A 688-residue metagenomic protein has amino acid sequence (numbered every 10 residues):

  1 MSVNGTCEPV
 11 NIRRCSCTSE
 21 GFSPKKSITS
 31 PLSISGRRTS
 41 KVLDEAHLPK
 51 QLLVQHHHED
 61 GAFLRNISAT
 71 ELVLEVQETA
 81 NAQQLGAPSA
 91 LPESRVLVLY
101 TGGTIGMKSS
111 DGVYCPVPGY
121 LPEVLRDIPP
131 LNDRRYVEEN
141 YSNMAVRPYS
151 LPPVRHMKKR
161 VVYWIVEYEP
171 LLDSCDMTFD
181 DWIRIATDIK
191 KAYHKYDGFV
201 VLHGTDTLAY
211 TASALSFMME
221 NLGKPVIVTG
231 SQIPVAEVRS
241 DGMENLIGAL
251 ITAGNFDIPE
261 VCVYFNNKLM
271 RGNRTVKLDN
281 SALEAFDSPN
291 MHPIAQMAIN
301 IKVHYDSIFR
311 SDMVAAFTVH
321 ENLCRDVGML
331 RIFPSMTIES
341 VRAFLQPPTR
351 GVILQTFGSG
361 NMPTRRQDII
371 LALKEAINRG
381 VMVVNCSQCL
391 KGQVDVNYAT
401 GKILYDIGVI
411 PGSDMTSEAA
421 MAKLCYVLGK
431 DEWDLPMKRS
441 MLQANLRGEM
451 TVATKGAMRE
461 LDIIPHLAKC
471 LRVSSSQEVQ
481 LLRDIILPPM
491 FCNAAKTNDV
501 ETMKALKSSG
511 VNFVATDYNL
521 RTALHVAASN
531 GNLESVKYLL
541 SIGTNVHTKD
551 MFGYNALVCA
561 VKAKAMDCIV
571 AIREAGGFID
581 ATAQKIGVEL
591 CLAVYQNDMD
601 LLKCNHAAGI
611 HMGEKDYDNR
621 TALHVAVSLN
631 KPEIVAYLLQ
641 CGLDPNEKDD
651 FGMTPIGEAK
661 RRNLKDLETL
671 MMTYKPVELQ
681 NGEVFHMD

Functional and structural regions predicted by a protein language model:
A90-E93, L99, Y120-N140, Y149-M157 (+5 more regions): Accessory alpha-helical/coil subdomains and C-terminal extensions that flank or cap enzyme catalytic cores
T502, E534-S535, D567-C568, D600-L601 (+2 more regions): Conserved ankyrin/ankyrin-like repeat signature
D517, D550, A583-Q584, D616 (+1 more regions): Ankyrin repeat boundary/linker residues
